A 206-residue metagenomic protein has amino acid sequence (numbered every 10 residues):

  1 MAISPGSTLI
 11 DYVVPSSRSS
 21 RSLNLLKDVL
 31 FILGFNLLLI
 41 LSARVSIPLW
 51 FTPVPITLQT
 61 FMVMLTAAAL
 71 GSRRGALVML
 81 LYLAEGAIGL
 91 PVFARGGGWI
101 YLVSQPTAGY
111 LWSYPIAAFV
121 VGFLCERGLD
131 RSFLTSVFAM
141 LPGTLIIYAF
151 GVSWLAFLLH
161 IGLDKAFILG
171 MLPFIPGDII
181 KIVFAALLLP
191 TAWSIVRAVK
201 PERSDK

Functional and structural regions predicted by a protein language model:
M1-L30, G34, L169-K206: Alpha-helical transmembrane segments and their cytosolic interface
A2-A76: Hydrophobic transmembrane alpha-helices
A2-S20, L41, I100-I147: Short helix-perturbing small/polar motifs within transmembrane alpha-helices
N24-I32, I56-V63, G75, P106 (+3 more regions): Residue-level signature of transmembrane alpha-helical entry/exit and packing/kink sites in multi-pass membrane
G34-S42, V63, A67, V78-G86 (+11 more regions): Alpha-helical transmembrane segments in multi-pass membrane proteins
S46-F119: Alpha-helical membrane segments and adjacent membrane-interface helices in multi-pass membrane proteins
T52, G128-R203: Membrane-embedded alpha-helical hairpins and interfacial helices in multi-pass inner-membrane proteins
A69-R73, V120-G128, T191-V196: Structural signal for the C-terminal ends of transmembrane alpha-helices and the immediately following loop
